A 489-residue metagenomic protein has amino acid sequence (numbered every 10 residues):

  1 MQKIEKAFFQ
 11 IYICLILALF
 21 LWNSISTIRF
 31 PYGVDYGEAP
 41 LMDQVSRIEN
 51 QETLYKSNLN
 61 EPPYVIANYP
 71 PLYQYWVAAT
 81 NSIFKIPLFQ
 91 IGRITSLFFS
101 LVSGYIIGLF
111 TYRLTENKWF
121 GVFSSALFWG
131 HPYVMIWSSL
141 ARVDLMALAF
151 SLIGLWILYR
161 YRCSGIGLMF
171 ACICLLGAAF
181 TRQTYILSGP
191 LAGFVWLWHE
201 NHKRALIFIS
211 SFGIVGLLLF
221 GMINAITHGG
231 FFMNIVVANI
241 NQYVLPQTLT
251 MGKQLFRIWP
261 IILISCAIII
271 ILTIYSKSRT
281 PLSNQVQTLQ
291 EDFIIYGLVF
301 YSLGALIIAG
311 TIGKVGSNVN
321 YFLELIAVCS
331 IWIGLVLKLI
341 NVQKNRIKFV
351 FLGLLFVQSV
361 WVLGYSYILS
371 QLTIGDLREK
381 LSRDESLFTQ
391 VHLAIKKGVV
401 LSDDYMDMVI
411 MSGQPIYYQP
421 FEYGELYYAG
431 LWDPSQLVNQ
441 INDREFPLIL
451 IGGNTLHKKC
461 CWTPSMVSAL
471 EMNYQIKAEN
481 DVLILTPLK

Functional and structural regions predicted by a protein language model:
Q2-K6, S188-I214, Q242, I269-V286 (+2 more regions): Perimembrane helix-loop-helix junctions
V34, E61, G189-P190, F194 (+3 more regions): Short periplasmic/luminal acceptor-recognition loop of GT-C membrane glycosyltransferases, typified by
P40-V65, L72: Extracytosolic helix-loop segments that constitute the early lumenal/periplasmic catalytic or substrate-binding loops
I48, Y112-T115, L152-F170, L197-E200 (+3 more regions): Membrane-interface transmembrane helices that cradle and orient dolichyl/undecaprenyl
I91-T115, I153: Transmembrane-helix motifs of polytopic, lipid-linked glycan transferases
L97, D144, L187, K314-K344 (+1 more regions): Hydrophobic/aromatic-rich transmembrane helices and adjacent perimembrane loops
Y105-G130, L148-A149, C163-F170, R346-K348: Transmembrane-helix signature of polytopic, membrane-embedded enzymes that assemble or transfer cell-envelope glycans
I136-M146: Short acidic/glycine- and proline-prone juxtamembrane loop motifs at membrane-interface regions of multi-pass membrane
